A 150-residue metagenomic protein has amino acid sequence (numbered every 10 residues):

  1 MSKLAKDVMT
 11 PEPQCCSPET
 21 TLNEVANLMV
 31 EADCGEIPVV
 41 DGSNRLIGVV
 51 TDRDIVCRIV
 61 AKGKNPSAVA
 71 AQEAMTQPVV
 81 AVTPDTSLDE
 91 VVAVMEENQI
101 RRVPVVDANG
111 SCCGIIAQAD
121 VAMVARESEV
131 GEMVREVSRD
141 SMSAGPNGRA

Functional and structural regions predicted by a protein language model:
M1-L28, C34, V39-G42, L46-I47 (+5 more regions): Bateman/CBS regulatory modules and CBS-like beta-alpha motifs in cytosolic regions of diverse proteins
G42-I59: Glycine-rich, small/polar surface segments that engage phosphate groups of diverse ligands
D54, E73, D120: Ca2+-coordinating acidic residues in Ca2+-binding motifs
V56-A68, V121-R135: A short, polar/charged loop-to-alpha-helix boundary motif
